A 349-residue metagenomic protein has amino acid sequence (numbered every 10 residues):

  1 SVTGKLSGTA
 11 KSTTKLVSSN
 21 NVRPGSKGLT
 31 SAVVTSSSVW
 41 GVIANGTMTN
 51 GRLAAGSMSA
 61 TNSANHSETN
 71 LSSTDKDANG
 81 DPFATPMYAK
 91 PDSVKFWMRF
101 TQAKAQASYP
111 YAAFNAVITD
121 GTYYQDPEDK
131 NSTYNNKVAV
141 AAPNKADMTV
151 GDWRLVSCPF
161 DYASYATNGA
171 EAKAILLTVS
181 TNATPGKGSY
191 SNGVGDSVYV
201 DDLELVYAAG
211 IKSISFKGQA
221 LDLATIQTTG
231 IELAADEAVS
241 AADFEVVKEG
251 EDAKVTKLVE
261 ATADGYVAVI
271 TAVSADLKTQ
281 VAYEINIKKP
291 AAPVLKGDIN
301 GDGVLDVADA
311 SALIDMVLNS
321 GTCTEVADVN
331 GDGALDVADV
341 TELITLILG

Functional and structural regions predicted by a protein language model:
S1, I175, V198-L205: Extracellular beta-strand elements of beta-rich domains used for carbohydrate recognition/degradation or cell-matrix
S1-G46: Extracellular glycan-recognition surfaces and repeat-rich motifs
N21-V22, T35-W40, A84, A89-A105 (+3 more regions): Solvent-exposed strand-to-loop "edge" motifs in beta-rich extracellular domains
T49-V94, M148-V150, N168: Extracellular/lumenal carbohydrate-interaction signature centered on repeated Trp-anchored short motifs
Y123-A172, G186, G193: Extracellular carbohydrate recognition and processing domains and analogous Trp-centered ligand-binding platforms
L177-N192: Short beta-strand-plus-loop segments that form exposed binding edges in beta-rich domains
A208-P293: Beta-rich interaction/scaffold domains
K289-G349: Cellulosome-associated attachment modules in secreted, modular CAZymes
